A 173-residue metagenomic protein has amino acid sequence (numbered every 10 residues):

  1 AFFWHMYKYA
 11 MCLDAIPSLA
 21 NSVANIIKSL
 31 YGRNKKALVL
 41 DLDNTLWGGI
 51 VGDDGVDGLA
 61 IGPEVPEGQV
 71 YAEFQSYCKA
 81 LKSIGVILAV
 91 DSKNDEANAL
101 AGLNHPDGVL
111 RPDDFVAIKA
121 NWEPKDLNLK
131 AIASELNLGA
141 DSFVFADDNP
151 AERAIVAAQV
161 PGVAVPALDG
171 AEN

Functional and structural regions predicted by a protein language model:
A1-V39, L46-W47, G52-D53, D57 (+2 more regions): Extracellular glycan-modifying ectodomains
C12-L19, P66, V70, D95 (+1 more regions): Phosphate/oxyanion-binding active-site loops and adjacent basic polyanion-contact surfaces
S22, E73-Y77, N128-A131: Well-ordered alpha-helical segments embedded in enzymatic catalytic cores
K36, I84-V86, P161: Loop/turn elements at helix/coil->beta-strand transitions in domains of secreted/extracellular proteins
V51-S76, P161-A167: Basic, amphipathic juxtamembrane/active-site segments that coordinate anionic phosphate or diphosphate groups
Q69, E73-N104, I118-K119: Substrate-recognition element of Asp-dependent hydrolases with the DxDx(T/V) motif
D95, L100-N173: C-terminal cap/substrate-recognition subdomain and adjoining C-terminal extension of metal-dependent phosphatase-like
